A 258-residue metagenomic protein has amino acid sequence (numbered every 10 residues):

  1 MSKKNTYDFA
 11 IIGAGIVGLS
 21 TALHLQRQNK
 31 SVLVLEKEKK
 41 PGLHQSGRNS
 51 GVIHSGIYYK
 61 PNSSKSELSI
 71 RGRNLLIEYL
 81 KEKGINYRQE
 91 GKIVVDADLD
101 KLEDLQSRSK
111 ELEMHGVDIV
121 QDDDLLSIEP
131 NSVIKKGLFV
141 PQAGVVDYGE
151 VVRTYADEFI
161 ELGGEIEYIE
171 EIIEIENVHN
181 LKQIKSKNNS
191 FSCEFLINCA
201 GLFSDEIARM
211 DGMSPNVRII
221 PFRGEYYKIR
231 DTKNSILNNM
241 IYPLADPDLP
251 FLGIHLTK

Functional and structural regions predicted by a protein language model:
M1-T6: A short, basic/flexible loop-to-alpha-helix module at the beginning of a structural domain
Y7-V34: N-terminal Rossmann-like FAD-binding beta1-loop-alpha1 element of flavoenzymes
V17, K40, F203: Conserved Rossmann-like nucleotide-cofactor binding loop
S20, I175-K258: Flavin-dependent oxidoreductases
R27-R48: Glycine-rich FAD pyrophosphate-binding loop
E36, Q89, Q121-D123, Y168-E170 (+1 more regions): Short loop/edge segments at beta-strand edges and connector loops that shape dinucleotide/nucleotide cofactor-binding
G51-D124, I134, L244, F251-H255: Dinucleotide-binding Rossmann-like beta1-alpha1 core, especially the glycine-rich loop that anchors the ADP
F139-F195, F203: Helical element adjacent to the flavin cofactor pocket in flavoenzyme catalytic cores
